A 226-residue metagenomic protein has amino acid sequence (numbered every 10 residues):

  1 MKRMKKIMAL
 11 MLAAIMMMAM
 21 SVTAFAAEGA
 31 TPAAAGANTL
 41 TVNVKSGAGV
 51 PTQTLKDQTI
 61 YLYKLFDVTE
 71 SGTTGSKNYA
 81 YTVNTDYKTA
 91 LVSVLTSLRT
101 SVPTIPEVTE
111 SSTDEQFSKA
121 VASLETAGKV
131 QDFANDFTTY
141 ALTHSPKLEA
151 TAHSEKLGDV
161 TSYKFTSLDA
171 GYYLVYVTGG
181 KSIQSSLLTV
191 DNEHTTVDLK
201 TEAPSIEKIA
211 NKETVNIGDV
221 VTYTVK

Functional and structural regions predicted by a protein language model:
K2-K226: Solvent-exposed loop/turn and edge beta-strand elements of beta-rich ligand-binding domains
